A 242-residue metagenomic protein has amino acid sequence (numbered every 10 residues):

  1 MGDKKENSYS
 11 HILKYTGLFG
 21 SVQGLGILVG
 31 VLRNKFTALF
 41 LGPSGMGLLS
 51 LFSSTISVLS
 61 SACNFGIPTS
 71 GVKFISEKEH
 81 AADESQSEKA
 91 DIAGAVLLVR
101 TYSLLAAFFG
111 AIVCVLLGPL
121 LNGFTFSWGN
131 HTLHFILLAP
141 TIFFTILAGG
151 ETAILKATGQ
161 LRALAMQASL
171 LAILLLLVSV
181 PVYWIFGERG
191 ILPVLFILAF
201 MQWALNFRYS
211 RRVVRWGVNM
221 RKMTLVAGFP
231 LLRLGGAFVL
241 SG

Functional and structural regions predicted by a protein language model:
M1-V29, A90-L97, S210, M223-S241: N-terminal membrane topogenesis motif
G2-S10, L41-G45, L59-T101, K156-A163: Transmembrane-helix boundary and interhelical linker motifs in polytopic inner-membrane proteins
I12, S53, S57, Y102-G242: Hydrophobic transmembrane helix module of multi-pass membrane transport proteins
K14, S44, L48, D91-L98 (+3 more regions): Juxtamembrane loop-transmembrane helix junctions in multi-pass integral membrane proteins, especially the extracellular
Q23-G26, L32-R33, M46, S50-E79 (+4 more regions): Small-residue-rich midsections of specific transmembrane alpha-helices
L28-M46, N122-G123: Helix-terminus/linker motif at the lipid-water interface of multi-pass membrane proteins
N34-K35, K73, A153, F238: Positions in alpha-helical segments
